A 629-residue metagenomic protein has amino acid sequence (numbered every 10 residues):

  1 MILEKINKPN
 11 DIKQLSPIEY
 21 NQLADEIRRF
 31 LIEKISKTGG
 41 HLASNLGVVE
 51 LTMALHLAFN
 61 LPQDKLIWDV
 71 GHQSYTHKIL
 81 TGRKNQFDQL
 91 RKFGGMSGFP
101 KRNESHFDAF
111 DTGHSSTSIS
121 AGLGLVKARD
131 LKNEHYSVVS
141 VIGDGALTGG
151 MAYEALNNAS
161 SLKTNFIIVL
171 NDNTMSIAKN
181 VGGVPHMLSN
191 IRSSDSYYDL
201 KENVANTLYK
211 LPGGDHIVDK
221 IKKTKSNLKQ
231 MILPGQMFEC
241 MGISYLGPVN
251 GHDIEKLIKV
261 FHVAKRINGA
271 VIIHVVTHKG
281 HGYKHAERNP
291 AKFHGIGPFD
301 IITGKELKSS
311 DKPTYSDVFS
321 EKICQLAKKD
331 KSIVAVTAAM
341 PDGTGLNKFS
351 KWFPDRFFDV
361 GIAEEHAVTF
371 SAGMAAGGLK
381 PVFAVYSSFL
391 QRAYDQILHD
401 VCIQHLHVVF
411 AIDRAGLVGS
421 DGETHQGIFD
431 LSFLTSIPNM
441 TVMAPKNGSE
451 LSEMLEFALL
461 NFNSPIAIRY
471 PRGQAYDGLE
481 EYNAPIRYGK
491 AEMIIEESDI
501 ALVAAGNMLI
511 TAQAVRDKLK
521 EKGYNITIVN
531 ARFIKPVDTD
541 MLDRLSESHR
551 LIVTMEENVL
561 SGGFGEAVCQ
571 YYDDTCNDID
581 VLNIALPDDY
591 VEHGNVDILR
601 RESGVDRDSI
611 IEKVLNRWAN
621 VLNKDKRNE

Functional and structural regions predicted by a protein language model:
M1-L80, M237-I258, H274-T277: N-terminal amphipathic, basic-rich helices that act as targeting or association modules
H41-L162, Y315, I333, T337-A338 (+1 more regions): Cofactor-binding active-site loop characterized by glycine-rich and histidine/acidic residues
K65, T277-L390, Q396-L406, R487 (+2 more regions): Non-catalytic terminal/interface segments that mediate subunit docking, oligomerization, and allosteric communication
Q86-M96, S161-N173, S196-D199, C402-R414: A glycine-rich helix N-cap at a beta->alpha junction
T174-F319: Long, well-ordered, tryptophan-enriched scaffold segments
I217-H285, H407-I412, S432-E481, R607-E629: Structural signature of the thiamine diphosphate
K259-H262, H294-G295, G304, T314-K329 (+5 more regions): Glycine-/acidic-rich phosphate or pyrophosphate-binding loops and their flanking alpha/beta elements
P298-I301, E306-D311, G419-D421, T441 (+1 more regions): Peripheral docking tails and interdomain loops at the edges of cofactor- or intermediate-handling domains
